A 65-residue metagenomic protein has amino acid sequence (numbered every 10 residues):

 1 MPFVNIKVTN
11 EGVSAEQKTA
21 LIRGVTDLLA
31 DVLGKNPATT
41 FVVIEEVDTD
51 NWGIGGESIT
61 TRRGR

Functional and structural regions predicted by a protein language model:
P2-R65: A domain-level signal for the structural core that forms small-molecule/cofactor-binding pockets and catalytic centers
